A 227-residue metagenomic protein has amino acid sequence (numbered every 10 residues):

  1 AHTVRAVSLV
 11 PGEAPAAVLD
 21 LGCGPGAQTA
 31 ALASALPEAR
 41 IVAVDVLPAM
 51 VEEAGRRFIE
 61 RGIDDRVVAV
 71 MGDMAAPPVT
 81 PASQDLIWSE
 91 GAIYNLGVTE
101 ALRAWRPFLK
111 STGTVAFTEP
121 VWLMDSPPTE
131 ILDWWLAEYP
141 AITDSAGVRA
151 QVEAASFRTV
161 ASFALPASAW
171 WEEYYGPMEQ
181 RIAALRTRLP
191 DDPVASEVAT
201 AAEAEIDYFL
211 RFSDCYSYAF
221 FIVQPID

Functional and structural regions predicted by a protein language model:
A1-A14: Conserved alpha-helix/loop element of class I SAM-dependent methyltransferases that forms part of the SAM/SAH-binding
L19, P25-A76: Class I SAM-dependent methyltransferase SAM/SAH-binding core
A75-L86: A short acidic, Gly/Pro-enriched loop at the edge of an enzyme's catalytic core that lines a small-molecule cofactor
L86-T99: A short SAM/SAH-binding and catalytic strip from SAM-dependent methyltransferases
E100-T114: A short glycine-rich, Lys/Arg-flanked "PGG" loop and its adjoining helix->strand segment in the class I
P120-Y139: Short, glycine-/aromatic-enriched active-site segment of Class I SAM-dependent methyltransferases
A141-S156: Short alpha-helix
F163-D227: Conserved Class I S-adenosyl-L-methionine
